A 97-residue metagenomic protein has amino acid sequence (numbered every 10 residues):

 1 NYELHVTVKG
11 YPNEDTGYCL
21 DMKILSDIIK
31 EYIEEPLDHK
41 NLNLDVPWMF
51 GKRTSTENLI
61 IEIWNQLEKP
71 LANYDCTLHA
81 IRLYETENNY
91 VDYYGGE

Functional and structural regions predicted by a protein language model:
N1-E97: Charge-rich, low-complexity N-terminal segments
